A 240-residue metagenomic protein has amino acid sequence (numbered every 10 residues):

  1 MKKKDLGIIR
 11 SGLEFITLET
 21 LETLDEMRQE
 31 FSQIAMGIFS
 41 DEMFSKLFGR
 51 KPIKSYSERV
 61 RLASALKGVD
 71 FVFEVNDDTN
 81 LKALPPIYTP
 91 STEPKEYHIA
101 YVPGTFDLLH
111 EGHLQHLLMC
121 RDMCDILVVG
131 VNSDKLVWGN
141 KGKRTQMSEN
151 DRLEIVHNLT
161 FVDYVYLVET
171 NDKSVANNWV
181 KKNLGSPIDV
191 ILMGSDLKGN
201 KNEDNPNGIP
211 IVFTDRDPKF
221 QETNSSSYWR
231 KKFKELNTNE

Functional and structural regions predicted by a protein language model:
M1-E240: Nucleotidyltransferase catalytic core that binds NTPs
